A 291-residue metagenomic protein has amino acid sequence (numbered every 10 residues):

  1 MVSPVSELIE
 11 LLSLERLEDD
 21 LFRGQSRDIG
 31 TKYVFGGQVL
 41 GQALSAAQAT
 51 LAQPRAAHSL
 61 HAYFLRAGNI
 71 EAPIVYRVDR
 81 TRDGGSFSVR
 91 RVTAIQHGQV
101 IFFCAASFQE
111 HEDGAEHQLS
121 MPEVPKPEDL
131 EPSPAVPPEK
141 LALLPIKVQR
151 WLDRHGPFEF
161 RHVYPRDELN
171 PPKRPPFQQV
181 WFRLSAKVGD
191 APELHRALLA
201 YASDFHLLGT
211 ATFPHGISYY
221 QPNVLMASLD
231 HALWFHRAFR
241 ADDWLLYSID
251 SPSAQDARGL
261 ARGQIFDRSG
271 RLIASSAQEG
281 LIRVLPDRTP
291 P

Functional and structural regions predicted by a protein language model:
M1-P291: Terminal targeting signals and extreme-terminal segments of soluble enzymes
